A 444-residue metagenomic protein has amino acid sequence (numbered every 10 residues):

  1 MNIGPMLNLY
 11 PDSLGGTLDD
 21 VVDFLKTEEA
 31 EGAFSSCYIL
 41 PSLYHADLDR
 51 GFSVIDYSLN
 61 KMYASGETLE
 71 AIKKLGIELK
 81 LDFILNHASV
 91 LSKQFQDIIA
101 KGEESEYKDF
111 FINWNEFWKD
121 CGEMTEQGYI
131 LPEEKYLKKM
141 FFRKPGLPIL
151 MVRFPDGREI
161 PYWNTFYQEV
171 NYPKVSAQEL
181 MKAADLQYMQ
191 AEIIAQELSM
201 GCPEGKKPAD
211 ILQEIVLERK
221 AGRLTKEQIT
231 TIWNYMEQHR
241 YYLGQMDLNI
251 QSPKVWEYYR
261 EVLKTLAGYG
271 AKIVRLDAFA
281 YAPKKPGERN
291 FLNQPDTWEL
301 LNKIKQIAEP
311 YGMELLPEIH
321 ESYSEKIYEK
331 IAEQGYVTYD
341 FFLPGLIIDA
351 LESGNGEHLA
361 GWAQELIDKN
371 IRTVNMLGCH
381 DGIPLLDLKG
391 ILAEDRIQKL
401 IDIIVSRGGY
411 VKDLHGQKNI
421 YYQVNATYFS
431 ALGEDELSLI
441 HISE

Functional and structural regions predicted by a protein language model:
M1-E444: Active-site and adjacent substrate-binding regions of carbohydrate-active enzymes
